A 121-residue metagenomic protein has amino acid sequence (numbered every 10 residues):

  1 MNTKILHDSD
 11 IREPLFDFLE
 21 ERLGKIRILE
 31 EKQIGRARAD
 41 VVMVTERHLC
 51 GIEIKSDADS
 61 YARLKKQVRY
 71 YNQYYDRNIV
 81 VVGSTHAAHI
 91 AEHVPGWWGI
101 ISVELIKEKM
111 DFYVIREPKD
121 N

Functional and structural regions predicted by a protein language model:
M1-I28: Acidic-basic catalytic patches of nuclease active cores, encompassing PD-(D/E)XK and other metal-cofactor nuclease
D17, R27, A39-M43, I101-K107 (+1 more regions): Positively charged, polar, low-complexity stretches
E31-K32, I54, V80-S84, V103: Short His-Asn-centered micro-motif
Q33, A37-A39, K55-S60: Glycine/small-residue-rich interface belts in oligomeric ring/scaffold proteins and their assembly partners
V41-M43, H48-D57: Conserved catalytic cores of phosphodiester-cleaving nucleases, focusing on short active-site segments
S60-H93: Short, charged, amphipathic alpha-helix that recurs within catalytic cores of restriction-modification and other
H86-N121: Domain-level recognition of nuclease-like catalytic cores that cleave nucleotide substrates
